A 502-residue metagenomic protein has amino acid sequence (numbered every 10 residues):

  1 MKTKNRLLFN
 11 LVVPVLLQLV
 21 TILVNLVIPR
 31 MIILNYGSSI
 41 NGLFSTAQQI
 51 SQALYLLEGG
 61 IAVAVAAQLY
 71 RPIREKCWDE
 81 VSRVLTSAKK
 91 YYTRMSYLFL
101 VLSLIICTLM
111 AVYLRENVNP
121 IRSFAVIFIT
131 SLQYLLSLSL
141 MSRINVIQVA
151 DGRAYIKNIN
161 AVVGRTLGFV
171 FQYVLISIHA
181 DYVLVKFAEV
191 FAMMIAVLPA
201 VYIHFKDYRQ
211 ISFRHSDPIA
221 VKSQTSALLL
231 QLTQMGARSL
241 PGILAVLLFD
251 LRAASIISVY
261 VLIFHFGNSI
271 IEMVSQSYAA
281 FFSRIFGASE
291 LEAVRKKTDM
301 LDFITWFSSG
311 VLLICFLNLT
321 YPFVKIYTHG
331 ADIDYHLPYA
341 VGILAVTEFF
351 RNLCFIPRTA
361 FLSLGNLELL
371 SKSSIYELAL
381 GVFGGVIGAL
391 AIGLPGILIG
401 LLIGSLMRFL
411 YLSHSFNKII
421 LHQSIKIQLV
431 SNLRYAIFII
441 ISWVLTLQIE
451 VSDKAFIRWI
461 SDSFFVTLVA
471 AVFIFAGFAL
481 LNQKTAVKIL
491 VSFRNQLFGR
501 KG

Functional and structural regions predicted by a protein language model:
M1-L7, Y182-K186, L198-S239, I243 (+4 more regions): Interhelical loop/hinge segments that connect adjacent transmembrane helices in multipass membrane
M1-N25, D79-K90, I121-S123, A200-F205 (+5 more regions): N-terminal membrane topogenesis motif
N5-R71, S103-I106, I129, G168-F169 (+3 more regions): Signature of the first transmembrane helix
L16, Y92-T233, R238-S239, Y376: Hydrophobic transmembrane helix module of multi-pass membrane transport proteins
L19, K89-E116, L135, V170-S177 (+6 more regions): Alpha-helical transmembrane segments of multi-pass membrane transport and lipid-handling proteins
M31-Y55, V84, S123, Y182 (+6 more regions): Interfacial/gating helices of multi-pass transporter permease domains
G59-E75, V149-A150, F264-D302, W306 (+1 more regions): Helix-loop junctions and terminal segments of transmembrane helices in multi-pass membrane transport/translocation
T446-G502: Membrane-proximal transmembrane or re-entrant/amphipathic helices at the cytosolic face
